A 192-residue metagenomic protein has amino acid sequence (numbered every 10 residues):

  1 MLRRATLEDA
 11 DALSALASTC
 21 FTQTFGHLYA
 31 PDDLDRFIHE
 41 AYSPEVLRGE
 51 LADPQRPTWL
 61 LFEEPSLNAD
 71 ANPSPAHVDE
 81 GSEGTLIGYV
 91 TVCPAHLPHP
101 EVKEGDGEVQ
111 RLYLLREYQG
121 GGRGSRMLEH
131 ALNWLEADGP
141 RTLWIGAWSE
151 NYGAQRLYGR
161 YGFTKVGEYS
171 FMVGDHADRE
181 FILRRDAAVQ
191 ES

Functional and structural regions predicted by a protein language model:
R4-E8, A15-Y29, D33-E117, L128-H130 (+4 more regions): Acetyl-CoA-dependent GNAT
D9, G122: Conserved G/P- and acidic residue-centered "switch" motifs that form tight phosphate/ATP-binding loops in soluble
K103-G107, R141-Q155, G159-S192: C-terminal "cap" of GNAT-fold acetyltransferases
L115-G121, S149-E150: Active-site acidic-Proline motif in GNAT/NAT acetyltransferases
G121, D138-R141: Short coil/turn segments at alpha/beta junctions that flank glycine-rich nucleotide-binding fingerprints
